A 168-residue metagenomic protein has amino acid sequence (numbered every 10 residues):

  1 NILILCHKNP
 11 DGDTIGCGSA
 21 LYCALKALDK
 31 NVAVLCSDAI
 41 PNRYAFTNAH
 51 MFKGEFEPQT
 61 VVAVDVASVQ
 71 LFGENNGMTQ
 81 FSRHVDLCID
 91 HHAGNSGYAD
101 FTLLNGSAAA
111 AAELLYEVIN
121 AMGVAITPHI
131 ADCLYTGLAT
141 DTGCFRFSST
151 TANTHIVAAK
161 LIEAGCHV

Functional and structural regions predicted by a protein language model:
N1-N9, A20-A27, S96-V168: A structured phosphate/pyrophosphate-recognition subdomain
I2-Q59: Anionic-ligand anchoring segments at beta-strand to alpha-helix junctions in alpha/beta enzyme folds, i.e., glycine
I4, V34-C36, C88-I89, I126-P128: General beta-strand structural signal in soluble alpha/beta enzymes
T14-S19, G73-N75, T151: Conserved strand-to-helix beginnings and helix N-cap segments that scaffold or border functional pockets
D29-N31, N76-G77, S82, A121-A125: Short, glycine- and charge-enriched coil/turn segments that flank and shape catalytic ligand pockets
S37-D38, A93, N120-A121: A short, conserved beta-to-alpha structural element at the edge of catalytic cores that scaffolds binding
A45-F101: Active-site cofactor/cluster-binding pocket
